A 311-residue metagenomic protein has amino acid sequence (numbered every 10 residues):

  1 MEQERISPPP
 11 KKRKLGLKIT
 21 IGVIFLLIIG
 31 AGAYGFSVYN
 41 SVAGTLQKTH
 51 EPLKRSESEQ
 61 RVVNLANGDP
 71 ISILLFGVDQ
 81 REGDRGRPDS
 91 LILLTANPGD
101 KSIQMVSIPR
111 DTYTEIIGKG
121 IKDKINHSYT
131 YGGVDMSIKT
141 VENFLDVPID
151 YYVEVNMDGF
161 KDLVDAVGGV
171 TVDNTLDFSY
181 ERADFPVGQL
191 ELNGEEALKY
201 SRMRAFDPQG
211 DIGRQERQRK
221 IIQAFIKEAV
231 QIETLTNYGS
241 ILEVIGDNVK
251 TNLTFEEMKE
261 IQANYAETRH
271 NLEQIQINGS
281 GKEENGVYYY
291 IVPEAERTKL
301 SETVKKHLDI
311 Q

Functional and structural regions predicted by a protein language model:
E2-I24, G30-Q311: Non-catalytic, solvent-exposed segments at the cell envelope interface
